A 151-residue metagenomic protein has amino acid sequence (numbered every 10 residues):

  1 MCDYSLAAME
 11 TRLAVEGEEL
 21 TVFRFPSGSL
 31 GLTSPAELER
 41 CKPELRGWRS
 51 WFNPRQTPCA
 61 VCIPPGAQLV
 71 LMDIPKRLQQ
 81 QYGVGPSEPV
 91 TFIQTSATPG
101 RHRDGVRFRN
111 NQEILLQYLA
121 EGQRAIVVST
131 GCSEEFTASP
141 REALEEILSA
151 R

Functional and structural regions predicted by a protein language model:
M1-R151: Histidine-/acidic-rich catalytic cores in large beta-rich domains
